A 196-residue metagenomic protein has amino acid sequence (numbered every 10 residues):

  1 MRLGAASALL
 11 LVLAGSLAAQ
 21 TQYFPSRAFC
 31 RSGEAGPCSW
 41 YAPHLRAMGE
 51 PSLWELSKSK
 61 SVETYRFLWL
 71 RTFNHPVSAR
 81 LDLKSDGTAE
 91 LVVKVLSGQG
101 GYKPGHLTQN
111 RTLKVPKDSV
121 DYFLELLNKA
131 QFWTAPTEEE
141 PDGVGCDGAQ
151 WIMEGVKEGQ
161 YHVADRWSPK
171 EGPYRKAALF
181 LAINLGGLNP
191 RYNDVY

Functional and structural regions predicted by a protein language model:
M1-S7: Bacterial N-terminal signal peptides that target proteins for export
L10-L11: Core hydrophobic alpha-helical transmembrane segments of single-pass membrane proteins
A14-S16: N-terminal signal peptide c-region/cleavage motif recognized by signal peptidases
Q20-Y196: Function-determining sites in protein domains
